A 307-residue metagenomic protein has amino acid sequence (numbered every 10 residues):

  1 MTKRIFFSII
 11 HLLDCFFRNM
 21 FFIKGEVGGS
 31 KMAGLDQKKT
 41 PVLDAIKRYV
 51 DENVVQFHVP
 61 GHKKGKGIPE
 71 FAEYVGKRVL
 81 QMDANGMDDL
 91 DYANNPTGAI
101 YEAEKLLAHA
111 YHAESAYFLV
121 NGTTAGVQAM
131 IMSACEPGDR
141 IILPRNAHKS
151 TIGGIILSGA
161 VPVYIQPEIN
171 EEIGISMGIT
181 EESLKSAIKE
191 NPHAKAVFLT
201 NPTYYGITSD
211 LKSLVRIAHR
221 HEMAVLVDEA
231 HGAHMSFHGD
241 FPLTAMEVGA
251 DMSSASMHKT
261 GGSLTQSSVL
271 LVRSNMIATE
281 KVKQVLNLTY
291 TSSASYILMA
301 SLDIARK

Functional and structural regions predicted by a protein language model:
I5: His/Asp/Glu-rich, glycine-adjacent segments that coordinate divalent cations and/or stabilize oxyanion chemistry on
I9, F16-K24, K31: Short, positively charged and aromatic/hydrophobic N-terminal segments
G28-T97: N-terminal "arm"/small-domain region of PLP-dependent enzymes with the aminotransferase-like
G34, K39-K47, D51-N53, F71-Y74 (+2 more regions): Conserved PLP-enzyme active-site core in the AAT-like
L80-G122: Conserved N-terminal alpha-helix of the aminotransferase class I/II PLP-enzyme fold
